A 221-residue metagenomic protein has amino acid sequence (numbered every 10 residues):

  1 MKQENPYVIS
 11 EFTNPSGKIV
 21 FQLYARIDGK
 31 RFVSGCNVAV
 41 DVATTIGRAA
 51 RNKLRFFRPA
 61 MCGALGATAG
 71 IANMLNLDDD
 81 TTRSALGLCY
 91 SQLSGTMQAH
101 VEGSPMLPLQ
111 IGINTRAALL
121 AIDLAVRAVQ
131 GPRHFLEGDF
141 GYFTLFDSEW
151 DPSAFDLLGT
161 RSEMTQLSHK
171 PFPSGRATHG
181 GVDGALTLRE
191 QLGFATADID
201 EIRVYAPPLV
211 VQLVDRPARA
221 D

Functional and structural regions predicted by a protein language model:
M1-P6, S10-F12: N-terminal entrance/gating region of PLP-dependent enzymes' catalytic architecture
F12, V40, R55, G87-S91 (+1 more regions): N-proximal short alpha-helices
F12-I46: Hydrophobic alpha-helical hairpins/lids featuring a short glycine-rich hinge
F12-N14, V33-C36, N52-A64, L109-I113 (+1 more regions): Active-site nucleophile and cofactor-binding loops and adjacent substrate-binding regions of central metabolic enzymes
C36-T45, C62-L65, C89-Q92: Short, conserved phosphate-binding/catalytic loop or strand-edge motifs used in phosphoryl-/nucleotidyl-transfer
R48-R51, A72: A broad detector of the eukaryotic-type serine/threonine protein kinase catalytic domain
A50-L54, V101-E102: Membrane-interface helix caps and helix-loop-helix hairpins in membrane proteins
A64, A69-A220: Functionally critical mobile loop/hinge segments
